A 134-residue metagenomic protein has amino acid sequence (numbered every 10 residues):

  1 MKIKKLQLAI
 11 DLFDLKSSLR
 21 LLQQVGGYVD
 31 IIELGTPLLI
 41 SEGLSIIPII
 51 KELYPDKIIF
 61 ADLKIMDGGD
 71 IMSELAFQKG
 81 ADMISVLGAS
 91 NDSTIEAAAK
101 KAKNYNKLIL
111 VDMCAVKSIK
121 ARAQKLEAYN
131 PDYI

Functional and structural regions predicted by a protein language model:
M1-D70, Q78, L126-Y129: Conserved N-terminal beta1-alpha1 strand-loop-helix module at the mouth
K2-L6, G68-I134: Conserved anion-binding
